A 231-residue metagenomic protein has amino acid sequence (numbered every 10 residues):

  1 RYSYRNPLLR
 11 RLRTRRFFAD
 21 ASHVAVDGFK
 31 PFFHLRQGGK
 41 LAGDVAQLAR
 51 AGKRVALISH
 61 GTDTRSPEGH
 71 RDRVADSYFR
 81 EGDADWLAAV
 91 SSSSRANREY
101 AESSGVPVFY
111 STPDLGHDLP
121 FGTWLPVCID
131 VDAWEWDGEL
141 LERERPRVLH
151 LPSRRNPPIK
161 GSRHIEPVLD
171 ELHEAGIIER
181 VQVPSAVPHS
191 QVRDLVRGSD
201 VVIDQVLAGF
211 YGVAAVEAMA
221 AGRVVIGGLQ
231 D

Functional and structural regions predicted by a protein language model:
R11-F18, G43-R50, R54, R65 (+1 more regions): Membrane-proximal helix-turn-helix segments that form the acceptor-binding/catalytic region of lipid-linked
R15-K40, R54-A56: Short N-terminal targeting/anchoring amphipathic segment
Y78-E142: Donor nucleotide-sugar binding/catalytic pocket of nucleotide-sugar-dependent glycosyltransferases
P120, P126-H189: Conserved catalytic-core segment of nucleotide-activated headgroup transferases in glycan assembly
R193, V216-A220: Short alpha-helical segment that forms part of, or immediately flanks, the ligand-binding pocket in carbohydrate-active
D200, G222: A short alpha->beta transition loop at the rim of the catalytic pocket in nucleotide-sugar-dependent
L207: Aromatic "clamp/platform" in nucleotide-sugar-dependent glycosyltransferases that forms part of the donor/acceptor
V224-G227: Short hydrophobic beta-strand element within catalytic cores of glycosyltransferases and related nucleotide-activated
